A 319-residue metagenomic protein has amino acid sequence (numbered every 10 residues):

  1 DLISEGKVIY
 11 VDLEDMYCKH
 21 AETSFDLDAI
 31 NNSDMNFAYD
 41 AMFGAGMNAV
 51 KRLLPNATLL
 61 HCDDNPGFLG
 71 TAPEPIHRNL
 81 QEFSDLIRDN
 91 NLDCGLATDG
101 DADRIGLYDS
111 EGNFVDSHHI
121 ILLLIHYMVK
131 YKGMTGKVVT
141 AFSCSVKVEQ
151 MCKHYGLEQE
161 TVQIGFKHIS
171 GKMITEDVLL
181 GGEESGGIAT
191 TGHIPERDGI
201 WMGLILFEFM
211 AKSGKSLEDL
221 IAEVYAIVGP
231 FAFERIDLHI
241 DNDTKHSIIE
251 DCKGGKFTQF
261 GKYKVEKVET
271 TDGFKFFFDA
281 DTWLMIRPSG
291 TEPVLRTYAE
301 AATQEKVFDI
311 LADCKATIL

Functional and structural regions predicted by a protein language model:
D1-N90: Gly/Ser/Thr-enriched, mixed-charge loops and adjacent short helices that form phosphate/oxyanion-binding elements
A21, D40, L80-S84, L96 (+6 more regions): Buried hydrophobic positions in well-ordered alpha/beta secondary-structure cores of metabolic enzymes
M42-M47, A102-D103, C144-V146, T303: Gly/Ser/Thr-rich loops at beta-strand to alpha-helix junctions that form or flank small-molecule/cofactor-binding
N48-L53, G70-A72, I105-S110, V148-H154 (+2 more regions): Short acidic, glycine/serine/threonine-rich loops at helix termini
A57-H61, F114-H119, G156-I164: Short hydrophobic/aromatic-enriched beta-strand-loop microsegments
P66-P73, I125-M128, I169-M173: Short, charged, surface-exposed secondary-structure boundary motifs
E82-F142, V146-Y155: Replace "Mg2+/Mn2+-dependent" with "divalent metal-dependent
C94, M134-L319: Phosphate-binding and adjacent anionic-ligand microenvironments
